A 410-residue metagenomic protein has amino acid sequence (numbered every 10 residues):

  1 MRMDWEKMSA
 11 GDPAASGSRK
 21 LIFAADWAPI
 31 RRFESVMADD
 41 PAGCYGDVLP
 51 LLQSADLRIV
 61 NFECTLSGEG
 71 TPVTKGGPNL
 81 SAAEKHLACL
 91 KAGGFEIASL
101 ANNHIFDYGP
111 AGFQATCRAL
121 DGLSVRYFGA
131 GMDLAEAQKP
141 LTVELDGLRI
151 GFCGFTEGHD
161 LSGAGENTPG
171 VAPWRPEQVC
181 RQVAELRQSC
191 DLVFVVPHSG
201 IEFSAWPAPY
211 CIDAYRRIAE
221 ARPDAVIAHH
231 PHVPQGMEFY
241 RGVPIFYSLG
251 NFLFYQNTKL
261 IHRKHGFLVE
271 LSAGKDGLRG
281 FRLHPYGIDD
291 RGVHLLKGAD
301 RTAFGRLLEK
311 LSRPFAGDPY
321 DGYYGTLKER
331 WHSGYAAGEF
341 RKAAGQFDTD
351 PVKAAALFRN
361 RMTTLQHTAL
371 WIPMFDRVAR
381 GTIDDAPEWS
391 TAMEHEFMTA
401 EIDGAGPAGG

Functional and structural regions predicted by a protein language model:
M1-L80, R181, E185: N-terminal active-site segment of His-dependent metallophosphoesterases
D4, A15, E270-G410: A short C-terminal boundary segment appended to hydrolase-like catalytic domains
F23-A25, R58-E63, G93-N103, R126-G131 (+3 more regions): Active-site neighborhood of phospho(di)ester-bond hydrolases with catalytic His/Asp-centered motifs
I30-R32, L66-E69, N103-C117, L134-K139 (+4 more regions): Active-site environment of divalent metal-dependent phosphoester hydrolases
R32-G46, L80-S81, T142-V193, D213 (+1 more regions): Binuclear metal-dependent hydrolase catalytic cores centered on His/Asp/Glu-rich metal-binding motifs
A55-S67, N102-N103, V183-W206: Short acidic, glycine-rich surface-loop motifs adjacent to enzyme active sites
E69-K91, D191-D224: Active-site-proximal segments of metal-dependent phosphoesterases and phosphodiesterases across multiple
F95-I97, P209-L268: Conserved beta-sheet core of the metallophosphoesterase superfamily
